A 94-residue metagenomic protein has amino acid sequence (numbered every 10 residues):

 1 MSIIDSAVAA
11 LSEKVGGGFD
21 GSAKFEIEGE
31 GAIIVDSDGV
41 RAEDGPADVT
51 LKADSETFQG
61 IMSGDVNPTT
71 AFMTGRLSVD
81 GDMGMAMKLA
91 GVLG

Functional and structural regions predicted by a protein language model:
M1-G94: Feature captures hydrophobic
